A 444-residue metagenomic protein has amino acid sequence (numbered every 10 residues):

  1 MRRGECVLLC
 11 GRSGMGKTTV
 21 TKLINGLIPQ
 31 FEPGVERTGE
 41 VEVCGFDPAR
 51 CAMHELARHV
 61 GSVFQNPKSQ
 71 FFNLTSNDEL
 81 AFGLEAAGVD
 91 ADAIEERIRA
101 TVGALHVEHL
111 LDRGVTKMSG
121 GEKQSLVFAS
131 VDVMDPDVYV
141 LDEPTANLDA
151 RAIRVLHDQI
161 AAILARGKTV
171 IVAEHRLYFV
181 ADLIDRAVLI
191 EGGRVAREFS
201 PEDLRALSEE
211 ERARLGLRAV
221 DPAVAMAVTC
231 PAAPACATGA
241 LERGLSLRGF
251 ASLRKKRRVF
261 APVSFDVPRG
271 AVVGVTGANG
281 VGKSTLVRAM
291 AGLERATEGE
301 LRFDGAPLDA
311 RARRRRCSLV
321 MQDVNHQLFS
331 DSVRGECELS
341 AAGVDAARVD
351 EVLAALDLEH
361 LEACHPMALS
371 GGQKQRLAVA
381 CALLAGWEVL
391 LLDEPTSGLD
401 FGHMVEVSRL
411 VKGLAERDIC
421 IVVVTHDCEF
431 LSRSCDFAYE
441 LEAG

Functional and structural regions predicted by a protein language model:
C10-R12, T276-A278: The feature captures the beta-strand-to-loop junction immediately N-terminal to the Walker
N25, A291: Helix-to-loop junction immediately C-terminal to a conserved catalytic motif
E40-E55, E300-R313: ABC ATPase NBD Q-loop/coupling interface
D92-L110, A346-L361: Conserved ABC ATPase "signature" region
G114-M118, E122, H365-L369, Q373: Conserved ABC ATPase signature
Y139-D142, L390-D393: Catalytic Walker B motif of ABC-type/P-loop ATPase nucleotide-binding domains
E174-H175, T425-H426: H-loop/switch region of ABC-family ATPase nucleotide-binding domains
